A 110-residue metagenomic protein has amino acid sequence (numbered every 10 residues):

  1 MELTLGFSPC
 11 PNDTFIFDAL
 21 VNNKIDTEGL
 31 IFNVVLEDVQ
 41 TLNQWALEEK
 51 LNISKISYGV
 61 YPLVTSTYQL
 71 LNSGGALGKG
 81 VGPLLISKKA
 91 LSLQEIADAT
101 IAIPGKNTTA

Functional and structural regions predicted by a protein language model:
M1, L63-S73: Ligand-binding "clamshell"
E2-N22, L85-A110: Bilobed "Venus flytrap"/periplasmic-binding protein-like clamshell domains and structurally analogous long
A19, Q44-W45: Well-formed, non-transmembrane alpha-helical positions, independent of function
N23-K24, E49: Short glycine-centered helix-capping/turn motifs at secondary-structure transition points
I25-V35: A local structural motif
N33-Q44: Short helix-initiation/N-cap motifs at beta->coil->alpha
D38-Q40, E49-P62: Beta->alpha turn/N-cap motifs
L70-L93: Hydrophobic/proline-rich hinge and linker segments of small-molecule sensing/allosteric domains, predominantly
